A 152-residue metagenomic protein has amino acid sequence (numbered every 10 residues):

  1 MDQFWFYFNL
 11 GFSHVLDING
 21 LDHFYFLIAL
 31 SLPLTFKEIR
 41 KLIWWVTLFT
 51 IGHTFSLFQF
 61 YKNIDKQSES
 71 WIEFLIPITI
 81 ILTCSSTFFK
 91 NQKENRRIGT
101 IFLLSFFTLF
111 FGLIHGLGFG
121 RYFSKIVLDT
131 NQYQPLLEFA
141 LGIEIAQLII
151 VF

Functional and structural regions predicted by a protein language model:
M1-F152: Membrane metalloprotein/metal-transporter helix-bundle signature
